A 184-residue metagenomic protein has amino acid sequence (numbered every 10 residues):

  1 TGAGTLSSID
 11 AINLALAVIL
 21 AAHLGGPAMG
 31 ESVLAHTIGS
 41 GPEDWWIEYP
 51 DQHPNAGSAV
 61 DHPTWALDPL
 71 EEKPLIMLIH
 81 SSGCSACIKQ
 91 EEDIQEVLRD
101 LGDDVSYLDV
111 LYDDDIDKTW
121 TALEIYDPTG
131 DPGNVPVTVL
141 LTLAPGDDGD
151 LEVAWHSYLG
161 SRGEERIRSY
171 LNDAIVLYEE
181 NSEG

Functional and structural regions predicted by a protein language model:
L6, N13-L14, I19-L20, G26-E72 (+1 more regions): N-terminal leader/targeting and pre-domain segments
D68-E71, D100-G102, T129-N134: Extracellular/periplasmic catalytic domains that process cell-envelope and extracellular macromolecules
D68-G83: Short active-site neighborhood of thiol/selenol oxidoreductases, capturing the structured segment around
I79, G102-W120: Thiol-based oxidoreductase modules, predominantly thioredoxin-like and allied folds used for disulfide exchange
S81-A86, Y112-D117, P145-D147, G160-E164: Solvent-exposed loop/turn segments at secondary-structure junctions within structured extracellular/periplasmic domains
S81-K89, P136-V139: C-type cytochrome heme c attachment motif
C87-G102: Typically the conserved alpha-helix immediately C-terminal to a functionally engaged Cys/Sec in thioredoxin-like
G133-G184: Non-catalytic, surface beta->alpha helical segment in thiol-disulfide oxidoreductase systems
